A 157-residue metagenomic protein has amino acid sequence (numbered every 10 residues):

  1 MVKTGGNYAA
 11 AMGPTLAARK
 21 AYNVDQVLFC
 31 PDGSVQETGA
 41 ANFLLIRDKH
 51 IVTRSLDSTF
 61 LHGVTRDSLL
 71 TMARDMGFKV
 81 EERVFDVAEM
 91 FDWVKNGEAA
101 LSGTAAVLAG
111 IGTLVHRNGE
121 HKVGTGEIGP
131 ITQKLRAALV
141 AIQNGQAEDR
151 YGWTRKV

Functional and structural regions predicted by a protein language model:
M1-V157: Helix-start/capping segments and mature chain N-termini
